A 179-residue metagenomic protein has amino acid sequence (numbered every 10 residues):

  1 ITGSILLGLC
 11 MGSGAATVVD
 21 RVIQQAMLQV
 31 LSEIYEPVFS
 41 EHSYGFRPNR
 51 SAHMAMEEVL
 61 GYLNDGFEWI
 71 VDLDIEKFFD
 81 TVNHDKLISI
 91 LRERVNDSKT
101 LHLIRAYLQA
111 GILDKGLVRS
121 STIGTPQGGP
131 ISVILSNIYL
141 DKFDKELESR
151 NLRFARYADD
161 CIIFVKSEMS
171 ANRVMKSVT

Functional and structural regions predicted by a protein language model:
I1, Q29-I34, N64, R153: Short, compositionally biased low-complexity segments
I1-M11: Cationic, amphipathic, low-complexity alpha-helical segments enriched in hydrophobics plus arginine/proline
L7, V38-H42, F46-T179: Conserved polymerase palm-domain catalytic core
L9-C10, V19, M27, G129: A generic alpha-helix propensity feature with a strong bias for hydrophobic helices
C10, D20-R21, I34, F78: A short acidic, glycine/proline-enriched capping/turn motif at secondary-structure boundaries, especially helix N-cap
S13-V22, S43-R50: Short coil/turn segments at secondary-structure boundaries
A15-V30, P37: Hydrophobic alpha-helical hairpins/lids featuring a short glycine-rich hinge
